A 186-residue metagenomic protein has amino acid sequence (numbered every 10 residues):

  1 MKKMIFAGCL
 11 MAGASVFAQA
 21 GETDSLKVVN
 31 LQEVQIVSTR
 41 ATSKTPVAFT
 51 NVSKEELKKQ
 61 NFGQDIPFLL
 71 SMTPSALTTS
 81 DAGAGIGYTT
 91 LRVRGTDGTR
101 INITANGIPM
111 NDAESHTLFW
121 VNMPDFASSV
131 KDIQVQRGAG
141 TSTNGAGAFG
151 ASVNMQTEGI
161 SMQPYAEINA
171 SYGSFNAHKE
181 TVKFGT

Functional and structural regions predicted by a protein language model:
G13-S15: N-terminal signal peptide c-region/cleavage motif recognized by signal peptidases
A18-A20: Boundary at the C-terminal end of the N-terminal hydrophobic targeting segment
D24-S25: Coil residues (strongly favoring Ser/Thr
L31-N61, T90, I133: N-terminal periplasmic "start-of-domain" segments of outer-membrane beta-barrel proteins
I66-L69, T89-R92, T104, W120-D125 (+3 more regions): N-terminal periplasmic accessory domains that precede and gate Gram-negative outer-membrane beta-barrel machines
P67, S71-P109, K131: Extracytoplasmic beta-strand/coil segments of soluble accessory domains associated with Gram-negative outer-membrane
G83-G85, G145, G173-N176: Short sequence motifs at beta-strands and strand-loop junctions characteristic of Gram-negative outer-membrane
P109-R137: Short acidic/polar hinge/loop motifs at secondary-structure boundaries that mediate gating or recognition
